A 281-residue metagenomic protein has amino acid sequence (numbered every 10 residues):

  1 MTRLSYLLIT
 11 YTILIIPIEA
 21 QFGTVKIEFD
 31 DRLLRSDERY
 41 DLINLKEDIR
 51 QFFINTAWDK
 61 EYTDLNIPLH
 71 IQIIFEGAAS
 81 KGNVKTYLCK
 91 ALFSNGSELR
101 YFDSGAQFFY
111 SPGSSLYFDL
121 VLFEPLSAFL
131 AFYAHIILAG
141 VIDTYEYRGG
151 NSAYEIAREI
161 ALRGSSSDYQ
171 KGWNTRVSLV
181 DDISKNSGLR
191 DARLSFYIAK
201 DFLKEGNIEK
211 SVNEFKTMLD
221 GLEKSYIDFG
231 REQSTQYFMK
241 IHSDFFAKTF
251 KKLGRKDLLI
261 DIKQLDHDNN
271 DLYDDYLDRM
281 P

Functional and structural regions predicted by a protein language model:
M1-S5: Positively charged n-region of N-terminal signal peptides that target proteins for export
L7-I15: Bacterial N-terminal signal peptides
I16-A20: Sec/Tat signal peptide C-region and signal peptidase I cleavage site
Q21-C89, E98-R100: Start-of-domain marker
E28, K216-P281: A cross-kingdom marker for long, charged
R50-W58, H135, A139-D143, A247 (+1 more regions): Sec-exported extracytoplasmic/periplasmic mature domains
N83-D181: Acidic/His-rich structured neighborhood in mature extracellular/periplasmic domains
A153-F238: Flexible, glycine-rich surface segments
